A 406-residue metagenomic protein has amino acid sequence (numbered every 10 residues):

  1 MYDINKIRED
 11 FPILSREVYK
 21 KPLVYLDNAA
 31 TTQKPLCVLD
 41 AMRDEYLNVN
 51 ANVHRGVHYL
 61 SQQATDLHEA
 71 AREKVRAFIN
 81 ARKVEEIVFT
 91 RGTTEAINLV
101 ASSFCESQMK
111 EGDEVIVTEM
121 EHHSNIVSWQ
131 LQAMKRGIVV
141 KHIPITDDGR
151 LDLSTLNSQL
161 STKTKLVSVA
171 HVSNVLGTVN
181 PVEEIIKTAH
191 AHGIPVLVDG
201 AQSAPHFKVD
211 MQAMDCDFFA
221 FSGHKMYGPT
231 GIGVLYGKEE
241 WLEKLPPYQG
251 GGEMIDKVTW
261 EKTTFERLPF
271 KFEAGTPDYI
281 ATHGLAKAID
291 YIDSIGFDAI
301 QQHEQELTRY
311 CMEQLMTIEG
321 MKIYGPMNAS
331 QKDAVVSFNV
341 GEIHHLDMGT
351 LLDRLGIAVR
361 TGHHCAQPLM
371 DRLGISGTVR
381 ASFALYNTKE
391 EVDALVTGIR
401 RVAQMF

Functional and structural regions predicted by a protein language model:
M1-F406: Pyridoxal 5′-phosphate
